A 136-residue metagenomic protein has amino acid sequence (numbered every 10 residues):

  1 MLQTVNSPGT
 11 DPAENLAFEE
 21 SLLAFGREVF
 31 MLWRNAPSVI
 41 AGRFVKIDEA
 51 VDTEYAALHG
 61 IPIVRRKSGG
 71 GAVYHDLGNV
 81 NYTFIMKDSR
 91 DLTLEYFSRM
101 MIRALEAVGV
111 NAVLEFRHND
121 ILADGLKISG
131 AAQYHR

Functional and structural regions predicted by a protein language model:
M1-A50: Active-site loop/lid in soluble adenylation, ligation, and acyl-transfer enzymes
Q3-V5, I63, N111-L114: Short secondary-structure junctions
E20, V29-F30, D52-T53, A72 (+1 more regions): A generic local secondary-structure boundary/capping motif
N35-S38, F44, T53, I61 (+2 more regions): Membrane helical hairpin/interfacial module
V39-G42, V73-Y74, I128-G130: Short hydrophobic-aromatic micro-motifs
A57-F84: A glycine-rich, hydrophobic loop/mini-helix early in the fold
L77-R136: Catalytic beta-strand/loop module used to bind and position nucleotide/cofactor moieties in cofactor-attachment
